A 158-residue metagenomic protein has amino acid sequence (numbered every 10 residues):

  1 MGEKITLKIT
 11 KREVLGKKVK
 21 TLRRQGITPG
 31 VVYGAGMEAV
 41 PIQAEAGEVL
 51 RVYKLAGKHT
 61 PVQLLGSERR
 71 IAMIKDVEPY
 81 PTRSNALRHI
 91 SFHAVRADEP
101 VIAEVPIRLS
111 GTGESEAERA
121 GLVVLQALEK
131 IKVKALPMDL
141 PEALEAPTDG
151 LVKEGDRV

Functional and structural regions predicted by a protein language model:
M1-R157: Extended basic (Lys/Arg/His-rich) segments that typically form rRNA-contacting surfaces in ribosomal proteins
